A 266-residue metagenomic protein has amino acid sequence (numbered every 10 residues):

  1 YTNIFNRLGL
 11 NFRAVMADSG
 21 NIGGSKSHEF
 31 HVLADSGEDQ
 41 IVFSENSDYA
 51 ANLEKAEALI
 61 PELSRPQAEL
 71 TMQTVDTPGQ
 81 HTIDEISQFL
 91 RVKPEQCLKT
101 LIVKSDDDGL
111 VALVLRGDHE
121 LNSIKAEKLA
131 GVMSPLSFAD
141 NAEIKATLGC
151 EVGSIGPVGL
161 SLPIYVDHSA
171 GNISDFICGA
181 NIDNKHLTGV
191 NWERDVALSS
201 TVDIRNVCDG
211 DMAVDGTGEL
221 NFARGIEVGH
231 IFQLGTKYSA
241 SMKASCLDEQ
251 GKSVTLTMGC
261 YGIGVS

Functional and structural regions predicted by a protein language model:
T2-V265: Extended, low-hydrophobicity, polar/charged segments
